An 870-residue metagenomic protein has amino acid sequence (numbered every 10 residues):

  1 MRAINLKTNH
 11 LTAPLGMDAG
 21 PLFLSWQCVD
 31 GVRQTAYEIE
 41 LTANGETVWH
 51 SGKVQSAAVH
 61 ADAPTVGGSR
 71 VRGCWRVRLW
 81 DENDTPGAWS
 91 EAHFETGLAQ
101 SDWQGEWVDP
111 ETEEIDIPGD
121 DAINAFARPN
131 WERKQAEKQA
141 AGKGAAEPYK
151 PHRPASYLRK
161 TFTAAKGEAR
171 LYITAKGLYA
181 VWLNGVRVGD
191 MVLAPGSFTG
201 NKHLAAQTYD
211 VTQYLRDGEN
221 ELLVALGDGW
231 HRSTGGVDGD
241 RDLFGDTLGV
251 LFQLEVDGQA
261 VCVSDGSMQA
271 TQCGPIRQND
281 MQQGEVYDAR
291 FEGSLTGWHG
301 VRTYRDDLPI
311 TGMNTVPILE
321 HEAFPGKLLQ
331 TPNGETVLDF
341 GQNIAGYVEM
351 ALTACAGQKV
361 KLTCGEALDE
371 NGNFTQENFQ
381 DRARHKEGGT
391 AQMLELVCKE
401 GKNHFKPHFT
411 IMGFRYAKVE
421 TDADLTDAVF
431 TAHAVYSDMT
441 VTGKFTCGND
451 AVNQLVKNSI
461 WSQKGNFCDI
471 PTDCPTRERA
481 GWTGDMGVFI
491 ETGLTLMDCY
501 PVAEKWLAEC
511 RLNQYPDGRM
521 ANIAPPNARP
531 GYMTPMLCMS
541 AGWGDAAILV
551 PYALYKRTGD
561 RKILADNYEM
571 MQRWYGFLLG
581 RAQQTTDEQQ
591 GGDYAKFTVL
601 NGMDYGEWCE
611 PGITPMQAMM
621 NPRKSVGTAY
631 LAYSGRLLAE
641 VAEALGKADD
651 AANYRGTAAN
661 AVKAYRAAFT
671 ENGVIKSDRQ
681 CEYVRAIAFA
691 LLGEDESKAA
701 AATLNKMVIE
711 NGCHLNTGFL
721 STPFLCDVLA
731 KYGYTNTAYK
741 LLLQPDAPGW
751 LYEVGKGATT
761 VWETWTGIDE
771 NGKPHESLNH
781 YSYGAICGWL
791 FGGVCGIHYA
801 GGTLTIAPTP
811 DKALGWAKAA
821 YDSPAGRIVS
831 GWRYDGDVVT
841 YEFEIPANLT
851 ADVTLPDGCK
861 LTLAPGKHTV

Functional and structural regions predicted by a protein language model:
M1-T476, G484-D485, C499-E504, A521-A528 (+3 more regions): Extracellular/oxidizing-compartment recognition motifs
P86-A88, R232-T234, Q259-S264, V502-A503 (+9 more regions): Acidic/polar loop patches that form or flank catalytic/metal-binding clefts of enzymes that bind anionic ligands
A146-R153, R170, G196-G200, D210-T212 (+18 more regions): Alpha-helix capping and helix-loop boundary segments enriched in small/acidic/polar residues
A169-I173, Y347-E366, E420, G484-Q514 (+4 more regions): Alpha-helical support elements that line or immediately flank enzyme active sites and cofactor-binding pockets
G177-L178, V256, A260-S267, T271-Q272 (+6 more regions): Active-site acid/base region of carbohydrate-active enzymes
D246, L251, S267-F291, T296 (+4 more regions): Non-catalytic C-terminal accessory modules of carbohydrate-active enzymes
G284-D288, E478, L496, A546-I548 (+5 more regions): C-terminal capping/lid segments that line or modulate ligand- or cofactor-binding pockets
